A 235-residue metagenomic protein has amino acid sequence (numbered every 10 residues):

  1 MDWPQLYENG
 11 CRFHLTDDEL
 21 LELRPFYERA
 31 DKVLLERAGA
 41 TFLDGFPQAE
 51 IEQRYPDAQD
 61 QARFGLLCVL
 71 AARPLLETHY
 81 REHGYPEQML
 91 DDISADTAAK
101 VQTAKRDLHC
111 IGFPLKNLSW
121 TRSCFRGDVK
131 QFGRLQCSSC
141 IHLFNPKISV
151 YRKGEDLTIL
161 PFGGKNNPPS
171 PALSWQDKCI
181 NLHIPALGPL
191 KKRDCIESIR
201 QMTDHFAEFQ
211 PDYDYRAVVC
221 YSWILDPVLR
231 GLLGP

Functional and structural regions predicted by a protein language model:
M1-L190, E208-A217, V228-P235: Non-catalytic substrate-recognition and accessory regions of acyl/acetyltransferase enzymes
K192-F209: Well-ordered, non-membrane alpha-helical segments in soluble/globular domains
W223-D226: An acidic- and aromatic-residue-enriched active-site/binding cleft used to recognize and process polar
